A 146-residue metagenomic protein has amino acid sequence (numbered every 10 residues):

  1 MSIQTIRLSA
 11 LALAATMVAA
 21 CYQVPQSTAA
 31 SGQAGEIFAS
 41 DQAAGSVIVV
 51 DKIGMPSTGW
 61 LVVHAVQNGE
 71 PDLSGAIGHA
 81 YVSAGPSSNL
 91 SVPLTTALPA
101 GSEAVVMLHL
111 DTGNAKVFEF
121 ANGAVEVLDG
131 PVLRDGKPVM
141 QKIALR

Functional and structural regions predicted by a protein language model:
M1-A10: Bacterial N-terminal signal peptides that target proteins for export
M17-A20: C-terminal motif of bacterial Sec signal peptides marking the signal peptidase cleavage site
Y22-V24: Bacterial signal peptide processing site
A30-D72: Short, surface-exposed binding/anchoring microloops in extracellular/periplasmic proteins
V49-V50, P86-A97: Exposed aromatic-hydrophobic patches
L73-G85: Solvent-exposed serine/threonine-rich low-complexity stretches and specific carbohydrate-binding patches
H109-V125: Short acidic/polar inter-strand loop motif in beta-rich domains
F120-R146: C-terminal partner/receptor-binding element of secreted or periplasmic proteins
